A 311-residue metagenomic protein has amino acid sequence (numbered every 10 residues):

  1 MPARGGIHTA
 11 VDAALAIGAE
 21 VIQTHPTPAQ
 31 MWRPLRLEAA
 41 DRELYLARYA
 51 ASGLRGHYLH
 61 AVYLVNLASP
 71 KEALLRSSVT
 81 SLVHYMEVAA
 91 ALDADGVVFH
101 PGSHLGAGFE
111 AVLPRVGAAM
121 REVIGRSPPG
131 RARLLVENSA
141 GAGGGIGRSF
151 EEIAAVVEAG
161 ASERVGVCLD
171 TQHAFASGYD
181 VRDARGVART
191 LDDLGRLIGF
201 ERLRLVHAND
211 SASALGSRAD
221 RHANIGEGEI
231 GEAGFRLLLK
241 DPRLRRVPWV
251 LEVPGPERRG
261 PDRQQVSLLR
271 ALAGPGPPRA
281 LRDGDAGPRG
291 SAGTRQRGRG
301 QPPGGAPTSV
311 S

Functional and structural regions predicted by a protein language model:
M1-A61, V65, S69-M86, L272-R299 (+2 more regions): N-terminal pre-domain/capping segments
P2-R4, T27-A29, A61-L64, G102-H104 (+4 more regions): Active-site beta-loop-alpha junctions enriched in small/polar residues
D12-A19, L37-Y58, V83-D93, R121-R131 (+3 more regions): Acidic (Asp/Glu)-rich catalytic clusters
A14, H60, S78, A89 (+5 more regions): Conserved, mostly hydrophobic/aromatic
R33-D41, S69-S81, A107-A118, G144-E152 (+3 more regions): Alpha-helix N-cap and loop-to-helix initiation/capping positions
L67-G166: Active-site acidic/histidine proton-transfer and metal-coordination neighborhood in alpha/beta enzyme cores
F150-S311: Histidine-acidic metal/acid-base catalytic patches
